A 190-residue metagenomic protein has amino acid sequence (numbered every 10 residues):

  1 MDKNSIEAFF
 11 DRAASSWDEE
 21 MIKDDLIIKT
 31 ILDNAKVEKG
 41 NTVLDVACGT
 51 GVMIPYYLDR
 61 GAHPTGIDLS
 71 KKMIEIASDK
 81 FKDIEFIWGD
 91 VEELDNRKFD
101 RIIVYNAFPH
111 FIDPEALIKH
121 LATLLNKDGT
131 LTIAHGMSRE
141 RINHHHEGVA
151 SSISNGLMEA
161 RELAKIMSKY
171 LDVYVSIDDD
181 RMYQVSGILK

Functional and structural regions predicted by a protein language model:
M1-K36, V52, I76, R139-E140 (+1 more regions): Conserved class I S-adenosyl-L-methionine
L44, T50-E93: Class I SAM-dependent methyltransferase SAM/SAH-binding core
I103: A conserved beta-strand element that flanks and buttresses the S-adenosyl-L-methionine
N106-A107: Short catalytic micro-motifs in class I SAM-dependent methyltransferases
A116-K127: A short glycine-rich, Lys/Arg-flanked "PGG" loop and its adjoining helix->strand segment in the class I
T132-M158: Conserved class I S-adenosyl-L-methionine
S154-Y170: Short alpha-helix
D172-K190: Core SAM-dependent methyltransferase catalytic element
